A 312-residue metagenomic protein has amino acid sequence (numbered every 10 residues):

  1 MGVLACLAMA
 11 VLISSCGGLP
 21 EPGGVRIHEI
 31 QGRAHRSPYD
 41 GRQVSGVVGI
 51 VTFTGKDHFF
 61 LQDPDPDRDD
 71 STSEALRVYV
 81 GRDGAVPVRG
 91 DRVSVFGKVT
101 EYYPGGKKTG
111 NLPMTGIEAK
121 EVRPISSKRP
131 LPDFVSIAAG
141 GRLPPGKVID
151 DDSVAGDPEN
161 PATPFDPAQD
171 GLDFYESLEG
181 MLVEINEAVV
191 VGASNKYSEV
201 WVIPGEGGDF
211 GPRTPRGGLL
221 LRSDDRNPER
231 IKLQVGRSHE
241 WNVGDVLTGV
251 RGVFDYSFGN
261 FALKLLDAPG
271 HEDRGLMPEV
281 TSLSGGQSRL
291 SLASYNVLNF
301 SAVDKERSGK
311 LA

Functional and structural regions predicted by a protein language model:
M1-A5: Bacterial N-terminal signal peptides that target proteins for export
C6-L7, V11: Sec-dependent N-terminal signal peptides
I13-S15: C-terminal motif of bacterial Sec signal peptides marking the signal peptidase cleavage site
G17-A312: Extended non-catalytic accessory segments flanking core domains
